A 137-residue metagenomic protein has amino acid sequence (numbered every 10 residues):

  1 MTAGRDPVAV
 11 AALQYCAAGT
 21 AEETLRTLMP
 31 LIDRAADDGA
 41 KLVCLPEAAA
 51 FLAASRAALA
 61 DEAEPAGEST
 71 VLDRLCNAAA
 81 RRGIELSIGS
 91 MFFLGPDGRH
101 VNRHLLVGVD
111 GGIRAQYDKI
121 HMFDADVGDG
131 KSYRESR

Functional and structural regions predicted by a protein language model:
A3, G95-R137: Active-site catalytic loop in hydrolytic enzyme cores
P7-G19, C44, R103, Q116-K119: Active-site-proximal beta-strand elements of phosphoester/diester hydrolases
V10-L13, T24, I32-E62, A79 (+1 more regions): Active-site beta-strand/loop signature of hydrolases that rely on acidic residues for catalysis
C16, A49, M91-F93: Catalytic metal-binding/acid-base residues of hydrolase active sites
C16-E22, G128-G130: Acidic/histidine-rich helix-loop elements that form or flank divalent-metal/phosphate-binding sites at the catalytic
A21-P30, L72: Short amphipathic alpha-helical segment that frequently serves as the phosphate-/nucleotide-binding helix
D61-D73, S132: A short acidic, glycine-rich active-site loop that binds or catalyzes chemistry on phosphate/adenosine moieties
E68-L94: A short, hydrophobic beta-strand-centered structural micro-motif
